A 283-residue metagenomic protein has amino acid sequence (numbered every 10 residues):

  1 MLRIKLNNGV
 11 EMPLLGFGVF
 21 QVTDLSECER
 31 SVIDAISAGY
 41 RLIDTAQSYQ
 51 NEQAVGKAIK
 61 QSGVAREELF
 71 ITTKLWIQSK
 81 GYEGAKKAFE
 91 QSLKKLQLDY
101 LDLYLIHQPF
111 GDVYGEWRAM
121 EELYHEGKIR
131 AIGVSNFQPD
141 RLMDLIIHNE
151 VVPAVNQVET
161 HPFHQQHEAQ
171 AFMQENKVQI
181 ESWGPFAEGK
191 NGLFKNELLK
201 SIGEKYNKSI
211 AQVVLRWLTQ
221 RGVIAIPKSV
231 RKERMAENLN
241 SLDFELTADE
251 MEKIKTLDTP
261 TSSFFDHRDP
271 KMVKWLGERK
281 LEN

Functional and structural regions predicted by a protein language model:
M1-I4, Q53, K57-K60, F89-Q91 (+2 more regions): Alpha-helical scaffolding within the catalytic cores of extracellular/periplasmic polymer-degrading hydrolases
M1-L69, F186, K280-N283: N-terminal binding-site loop/beta-alpha segment at the start of enzyme catalytic domains that lines or forms
N7, A85-L105, E122-E126, V178: CE4/NodB-like, metal-dependent polysaccharide N-deacetylase domain that modifies extracellular/periplasmic N-acetylated
V22-S26, D44-A54, Q78-E83, P109-Y114 (+2 more regions): Acidic-and-aromatic substrate-binding clefts and catalytic sites of carbohydrate-active enzymes
T23-A35, G81-L96, G115, L142 (+1 more regions): Short, acidic/polar
Y40, L98-L101, I129, P153: A structural motif
R66-S79, D102-P109, N136: A short, structured active-site edge motif that brings together acidic residues
Q108-N283: Beta/alpha (TIM)-barrel catalytic core signal, keyed to glycine-rich beta->alpha loops juxtaposed to Asp/Glu that bind
